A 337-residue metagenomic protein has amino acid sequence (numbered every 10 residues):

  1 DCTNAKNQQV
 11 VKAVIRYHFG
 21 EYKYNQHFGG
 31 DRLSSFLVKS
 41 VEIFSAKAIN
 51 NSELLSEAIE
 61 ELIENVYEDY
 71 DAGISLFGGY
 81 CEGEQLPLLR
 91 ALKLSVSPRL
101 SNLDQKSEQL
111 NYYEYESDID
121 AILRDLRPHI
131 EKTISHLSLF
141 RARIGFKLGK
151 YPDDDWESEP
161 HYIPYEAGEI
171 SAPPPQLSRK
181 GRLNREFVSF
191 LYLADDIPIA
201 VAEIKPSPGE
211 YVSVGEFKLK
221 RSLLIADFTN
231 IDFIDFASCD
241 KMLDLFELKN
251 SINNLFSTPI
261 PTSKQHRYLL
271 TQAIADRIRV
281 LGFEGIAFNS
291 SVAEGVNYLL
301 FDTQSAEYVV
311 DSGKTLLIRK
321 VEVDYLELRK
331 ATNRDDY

Functional and structural regions predicted by a protein language model:
D1-F187, S207-Y337: Active-site and NAD+-binding cores of ADP-ribose-processing enzymes
V188-L193: A short, exposed loop/beta-hairpin motif centered on an aromatic-Gly-Thr core
A194-P198, Y268: Conserved structured core elements
I197-P208: Short active-site loop/helix that positions an aromatic residue
